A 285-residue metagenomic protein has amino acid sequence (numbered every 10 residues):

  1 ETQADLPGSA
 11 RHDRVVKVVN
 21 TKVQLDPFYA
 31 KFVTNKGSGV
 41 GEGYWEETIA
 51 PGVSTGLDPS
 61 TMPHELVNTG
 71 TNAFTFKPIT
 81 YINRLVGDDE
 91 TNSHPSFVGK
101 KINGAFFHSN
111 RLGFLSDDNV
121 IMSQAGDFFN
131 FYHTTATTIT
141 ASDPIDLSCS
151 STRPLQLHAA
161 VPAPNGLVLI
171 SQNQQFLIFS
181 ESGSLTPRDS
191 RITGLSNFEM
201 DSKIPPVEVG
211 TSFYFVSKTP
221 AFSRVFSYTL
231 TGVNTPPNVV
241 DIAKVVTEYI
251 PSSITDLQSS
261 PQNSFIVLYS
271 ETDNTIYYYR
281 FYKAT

Functional and structural regions predicted by a protein language model:
E1-S96: Long, charge-dense tracts
K17, K22, K31, K36 (+7 more regions): Context-gated lysine
E46, V53-N68, R111-T135, V216 (+3 more regions): Eukaryotic alpha-helical scaffold "rod" segments
N72-G87, L115-A141, I178-G183: Beta-propeller domains
K77-K100, T137-R153, Y249: A short helix->beta-strand "capping" segment at the edge of beta-propeller domains
S93-D118, P154-V161: Beta-strand-rich domains and repeat architectures in extracellular enzymes and scaffolds, especially beta-propellers
N119, G126, S148-T285: Beta-sheet-dominated scaffold domains
